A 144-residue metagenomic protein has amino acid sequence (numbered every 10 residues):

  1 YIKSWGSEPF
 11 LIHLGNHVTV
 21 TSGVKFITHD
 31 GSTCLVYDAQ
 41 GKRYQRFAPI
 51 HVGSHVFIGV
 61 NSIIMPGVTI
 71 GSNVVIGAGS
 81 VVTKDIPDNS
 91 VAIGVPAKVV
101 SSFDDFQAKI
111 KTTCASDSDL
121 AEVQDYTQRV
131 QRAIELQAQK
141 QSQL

Functional and structural regions predicted by a protein language model:
Y1-T69, V95-P96, S102-D104: Flexible, glycine/small-residue-enriched loop-and-beta-strand segment within the central core of proteins
H29, D85, K109: Residues that scaffold the ATP/ADP-binding catalytic core of kinase and kinase-like folds
R43-I58, I63, A97-L144: C-terminal segments of enzyme domains that contribute to small-molecule binding surfaces
S54, S72-N73, D88: Short acidic capping loops at alpha-helix termini that bridge into adjacent secondary structure
V60-V75, S80-K84: Beta-rich strand-turn-strand
V75, V91-A92: Short-chain dehydrogenase/reductase
D85-N89, S116-D119: Short arginine-rich
